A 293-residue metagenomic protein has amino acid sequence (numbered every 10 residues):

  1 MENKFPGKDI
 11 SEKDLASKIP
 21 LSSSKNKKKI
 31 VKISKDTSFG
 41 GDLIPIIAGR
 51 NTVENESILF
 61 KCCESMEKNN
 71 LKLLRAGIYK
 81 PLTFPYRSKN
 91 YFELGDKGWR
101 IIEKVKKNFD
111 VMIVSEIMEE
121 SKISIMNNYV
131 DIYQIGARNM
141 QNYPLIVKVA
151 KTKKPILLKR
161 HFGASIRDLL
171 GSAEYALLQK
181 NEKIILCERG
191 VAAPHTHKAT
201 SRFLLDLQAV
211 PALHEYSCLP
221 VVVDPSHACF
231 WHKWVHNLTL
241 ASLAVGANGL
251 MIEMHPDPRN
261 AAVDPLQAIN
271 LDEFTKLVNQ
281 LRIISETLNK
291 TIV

Functional and structural regions predicted by a protein language model:
F5-I47, L288-V293: N-terminal amphipathic alpha-helix/helix-capping segment at the start of soluble metabolic enzymes
K28-N51, L82-Y86, H214-V223: N-terminal small/glycine-rich loop or linker at the start of catalytic domains across soluble metabolic enzymes
F39, C63-N70, E103-N108, N127-N128 (+4 more regions): Acidic (Asp/Glu)-rich catalytic clusters
F39, T152-D257: Catalytic alpha/beta core domains of metabolic enzymes, predominantly
I44-K61, F84-F92, M112-E116, G136-A137 (+2 more regions): Active-site mouth loops of central-metabolism enzymes
R75, F92-L94, D110-K122, D131-I146 (+3 more regions): Catalytic beta/alpha-barrel core
R75-K97, H255-L266: Glycine-rich, proline-tolerant flexible connector loops at the mouths of alpha/beta enzymes
K89-S115, K148-P155, L207-V221, Q267-K290: Alpha-helix-loop-beta-strand connector modules within alpha/beta enzyme cores
